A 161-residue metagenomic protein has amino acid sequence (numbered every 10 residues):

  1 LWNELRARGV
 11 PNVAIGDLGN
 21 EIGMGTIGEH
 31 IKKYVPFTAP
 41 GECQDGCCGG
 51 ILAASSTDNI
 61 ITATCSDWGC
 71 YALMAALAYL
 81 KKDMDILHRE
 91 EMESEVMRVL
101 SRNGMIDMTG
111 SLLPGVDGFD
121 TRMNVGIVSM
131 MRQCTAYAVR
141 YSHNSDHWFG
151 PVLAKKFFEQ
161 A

Functional and structural regions predicted by a protein language model:
L1-A7: An acidic, phosphate/nucleotide-engaging active-site surface
R8-N12: A short helix->loop->beta-strand "cap" motif at the edges of active sites that frequently abuts
N20-K33: Glycine-rich, charge-decorated loop segments at or immediately adjacent to ligand/cofactor-binding or catalytic sites
K32-M97: A conserved mid-domain beta-alpha-beta active-site/ligand-binding segment of alpha/beta enzyme cores
T64, L87-A161: C-terminal accessory domains and tails appended to enzymatic cores
